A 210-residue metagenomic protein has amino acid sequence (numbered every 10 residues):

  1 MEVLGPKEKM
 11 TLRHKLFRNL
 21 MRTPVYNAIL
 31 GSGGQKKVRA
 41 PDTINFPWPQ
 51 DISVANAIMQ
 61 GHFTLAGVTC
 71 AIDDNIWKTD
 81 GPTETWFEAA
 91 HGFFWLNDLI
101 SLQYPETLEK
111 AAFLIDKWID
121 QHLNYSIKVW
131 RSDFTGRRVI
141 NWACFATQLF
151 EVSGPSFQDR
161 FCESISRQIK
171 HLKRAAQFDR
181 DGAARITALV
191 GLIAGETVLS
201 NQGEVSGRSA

Functional and structural regions predicted by a protein language model:
M1-D73: Extreme N-terminal leader/anchor segments
Q60-W77, W86-A90, A111-L114: Short alpha-helical hairpin
G67, T79-G81, N97: Pocket-edge structural micro-motifs
T83-A210: Aromatic-lined, polymer-binding surfaces characteristic of secreted/periplasmic polysaccharide-degrading enzymes
